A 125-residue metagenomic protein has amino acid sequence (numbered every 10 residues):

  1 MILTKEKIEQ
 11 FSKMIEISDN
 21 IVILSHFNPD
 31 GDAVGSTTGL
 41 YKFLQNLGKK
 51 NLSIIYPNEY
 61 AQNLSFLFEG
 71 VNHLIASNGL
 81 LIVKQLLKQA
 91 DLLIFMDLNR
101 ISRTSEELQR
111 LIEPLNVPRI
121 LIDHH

Functional and structural regions predicted by a protein language model:
M1-H125: Replace "Mg2+/Mn2+-dependent" with "divalent metal-dependent
